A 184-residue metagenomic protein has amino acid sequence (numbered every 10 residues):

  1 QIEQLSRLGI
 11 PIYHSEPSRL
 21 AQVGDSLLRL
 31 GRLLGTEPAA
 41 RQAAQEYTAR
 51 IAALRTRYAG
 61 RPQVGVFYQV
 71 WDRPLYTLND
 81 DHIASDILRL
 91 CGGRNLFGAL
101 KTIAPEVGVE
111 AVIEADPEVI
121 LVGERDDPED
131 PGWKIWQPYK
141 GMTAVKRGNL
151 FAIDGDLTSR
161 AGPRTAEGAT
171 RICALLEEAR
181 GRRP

Functional and structural regions predicted by a protein language model:
Q1-P184: N-terminal ligand-binding lobe of clamshell/alpha-beta domains
